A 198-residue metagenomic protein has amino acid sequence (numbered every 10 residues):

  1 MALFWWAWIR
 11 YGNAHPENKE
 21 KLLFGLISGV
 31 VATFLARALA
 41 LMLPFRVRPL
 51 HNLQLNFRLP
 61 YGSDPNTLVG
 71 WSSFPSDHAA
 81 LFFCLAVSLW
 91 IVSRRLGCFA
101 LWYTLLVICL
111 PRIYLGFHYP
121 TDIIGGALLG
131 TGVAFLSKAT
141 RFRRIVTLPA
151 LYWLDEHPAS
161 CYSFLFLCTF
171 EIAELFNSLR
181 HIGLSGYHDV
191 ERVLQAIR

Functional and structural regions predicted by a protein language model:
M1-S72, A80, C84-I91, L96-L101 (+2 more regions): Hydrophobic alpha-helical bundle signature of multipass membrane enzymes
L50, Y119, I172, V190-L194: Intrinsically disordered, low-complexity regions
S63-G186: Membrane-embedded catalytic cores of phosphoryl/pyrophosphoryl-handling enzymes
L184-R198: Membrane-interfacial helical/loop segments at transmembrane boundaries in membrane proteins
